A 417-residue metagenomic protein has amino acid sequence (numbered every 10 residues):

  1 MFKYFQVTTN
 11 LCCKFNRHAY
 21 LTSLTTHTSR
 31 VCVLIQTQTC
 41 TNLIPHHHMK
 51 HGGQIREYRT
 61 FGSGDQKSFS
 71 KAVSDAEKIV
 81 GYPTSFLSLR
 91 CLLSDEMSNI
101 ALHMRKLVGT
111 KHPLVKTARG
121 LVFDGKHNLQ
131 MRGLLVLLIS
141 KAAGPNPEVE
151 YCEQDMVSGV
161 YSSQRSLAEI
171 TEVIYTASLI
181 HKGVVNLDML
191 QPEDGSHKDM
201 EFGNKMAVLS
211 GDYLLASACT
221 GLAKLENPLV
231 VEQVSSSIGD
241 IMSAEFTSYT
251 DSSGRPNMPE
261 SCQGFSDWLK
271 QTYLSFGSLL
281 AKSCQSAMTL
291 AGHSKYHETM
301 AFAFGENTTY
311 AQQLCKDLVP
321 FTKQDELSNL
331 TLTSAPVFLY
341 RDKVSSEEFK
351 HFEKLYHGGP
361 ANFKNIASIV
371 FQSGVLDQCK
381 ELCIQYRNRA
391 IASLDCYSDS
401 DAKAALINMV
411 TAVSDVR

Functional and structural regions predicted by a protein language model:
F2-M200, S248-Q263, R387, M409-R417: Conserved N-terminal diphosphate/IPP-binding helix and adjacent helical/loop segment of trans-prenyltransferase domains
S63-K71, L138-E153, L179-E201, C219 (+5 more regions): Acidic, Mg2+-coordinating active-site segments of isoprenoid diphosphate-utilizing enzymes
A76, S346, N365-R417: C-terminal charged capping/lid subdomain of soluble metabolic enzymes
L89, L93, M97, Q164-L167 (+6 more regions): Hydrophobic packing residues in well-ordered alpha-helices of helical domains and bundles
M131, N204-L209, K270-A281, A390: Alpha-helical bundle segments that constitute or directly flank the non-heme di-iron/ferroxidase center
N204-V208, D212-K224: Acidic/serine-rich, low-complexity amphipathic helices located in mid- to C-terminal regulatory regions
C219-S236: Transmembrane helix-loop-helix
